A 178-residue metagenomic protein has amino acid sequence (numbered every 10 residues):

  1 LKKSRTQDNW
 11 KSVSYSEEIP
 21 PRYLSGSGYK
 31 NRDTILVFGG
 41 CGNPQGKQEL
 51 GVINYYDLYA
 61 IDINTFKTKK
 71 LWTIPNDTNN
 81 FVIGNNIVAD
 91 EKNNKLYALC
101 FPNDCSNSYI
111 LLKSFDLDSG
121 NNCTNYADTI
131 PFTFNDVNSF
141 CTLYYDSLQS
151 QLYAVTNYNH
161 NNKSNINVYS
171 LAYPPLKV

Functional and structural regions predicted by a protein language model:
L1-N54: N-terminal pre-first-transmembrane soluble regions of secretory-pathway and organelle membrane proteins
L1-N9, L50-K67, N107-N122, S164-V178: Beta-propeller blade signature
P21-L24, N54, F81-N85, V137-S139 (+1 more regions): Beta-rich catalytic cores
Y29-D33, A89-N93, Y145-Q149: Residue-level detector of Asp-centered blade-edge/turn motifs that repeat once per structural unit in beta-propeller
I35-V37, L96, L152: Hydrophobic beta-strand positions that form the internal "hydrophobic ladder" of WD40/Gbeta-like beta-propeller blades
V37-N54, A98-Y109, N157-V168: Short, conserved, GDST-rich strand-edge loop motifs in beta-rich repeat architectures
K67-N85, D118-L148, K177: Conserved blade-ending motifs and adjacent loop-strand segments that build the rim/top face of beta-propeller domains
V137-V178: Blade-level signature of beta-propeller repeat domains, shared across WD40, Kelch, NHL, RCC1 and BNR/Asp-box propellers
